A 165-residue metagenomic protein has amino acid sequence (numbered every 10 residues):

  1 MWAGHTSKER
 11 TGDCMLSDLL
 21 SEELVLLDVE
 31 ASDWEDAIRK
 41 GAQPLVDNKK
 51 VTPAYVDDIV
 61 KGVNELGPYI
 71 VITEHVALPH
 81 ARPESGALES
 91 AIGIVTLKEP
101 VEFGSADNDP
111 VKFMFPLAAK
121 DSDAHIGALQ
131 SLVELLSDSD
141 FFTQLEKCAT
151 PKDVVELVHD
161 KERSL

Functional and structural regions predicted by a protein language model:
W2-L165: Cytosolic covalent-transfer regions centered on His/Cys nucleophiles that carry phosphoryl or persulfide groups
